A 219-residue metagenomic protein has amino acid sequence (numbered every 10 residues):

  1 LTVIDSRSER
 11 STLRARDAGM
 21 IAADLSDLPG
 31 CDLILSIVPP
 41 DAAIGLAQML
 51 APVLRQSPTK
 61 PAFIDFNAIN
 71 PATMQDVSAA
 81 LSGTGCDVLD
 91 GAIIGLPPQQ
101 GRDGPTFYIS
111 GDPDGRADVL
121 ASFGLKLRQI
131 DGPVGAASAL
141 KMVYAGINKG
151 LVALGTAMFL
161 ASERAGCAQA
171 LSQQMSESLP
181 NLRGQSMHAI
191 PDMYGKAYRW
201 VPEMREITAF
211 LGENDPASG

Functional and structural regions predicted by a protein language model:
L1-A18: NAD(P)-binding Rossmann-fold cofactor-contacting core
V3, D24, D65, L89-D90: Hydrophobic residues in well-ordered beta-strands that form the structural core
I4, S36, F66-N67, D131-G132 (+2 more regions): Glycine- and other small-residue-rich loops at beta-strand/loop junctions that grip anionic moieties
I21-S26, Q129-G132: Short acidic-hydrophobic, aromatic-tinged amphipathic segments that line or gate anion-handling sites
A23-D65, I69: Rossmann-like NAD(P)-binding element
I69-K149: Rossmann-fold dinucleotide-binding core
L140-G219: Helical "substrate-binding/catalytic lid" subdomain of Rossmann-like NAD(P)-dependent dehydrogenases/reductases
